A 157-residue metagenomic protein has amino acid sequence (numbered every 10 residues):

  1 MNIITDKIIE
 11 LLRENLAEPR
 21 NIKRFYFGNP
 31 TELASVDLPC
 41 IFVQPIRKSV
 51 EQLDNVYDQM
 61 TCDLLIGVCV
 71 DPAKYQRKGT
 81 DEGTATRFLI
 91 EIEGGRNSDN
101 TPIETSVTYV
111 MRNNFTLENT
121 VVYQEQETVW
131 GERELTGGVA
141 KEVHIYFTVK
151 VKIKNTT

Functional and structural regions predicted by a protein language model:
M1-T31, R47-T157: Charged, amphipathic alpha-helical segments and their flanking helix caps
A34: Short, charge-patterned binding micro-sites
D37-I46: A short, hydrophobic beta-strand-centered structural micro-motif
